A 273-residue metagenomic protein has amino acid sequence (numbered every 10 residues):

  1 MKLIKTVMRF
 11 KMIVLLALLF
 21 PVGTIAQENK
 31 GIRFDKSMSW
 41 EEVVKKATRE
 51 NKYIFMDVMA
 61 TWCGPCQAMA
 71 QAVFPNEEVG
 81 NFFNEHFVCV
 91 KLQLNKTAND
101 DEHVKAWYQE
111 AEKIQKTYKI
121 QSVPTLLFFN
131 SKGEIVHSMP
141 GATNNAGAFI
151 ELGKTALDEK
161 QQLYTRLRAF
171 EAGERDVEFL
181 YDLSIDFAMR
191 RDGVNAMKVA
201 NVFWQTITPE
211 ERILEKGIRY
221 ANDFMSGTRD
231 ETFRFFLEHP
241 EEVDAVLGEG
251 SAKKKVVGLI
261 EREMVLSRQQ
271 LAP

Functional and structural regions predicted by a protein language model:
M1-N29: Bacterial Sec-dependent N-terminal signal peptides
G23-S37, E42, K160-E174: Sec-dependent signal peptide cleavage junction
I32-S37, V73-Q109, S122: Thiol-based oxidoreductase modules, predominantly thioredoxin-like and allied folds used for disulfide exchange
D35-I54, F83: A short beta-strand-turn-helix
N51-I54, M59-W62, S122: Short pre-active-site segment immediately N-terminal to redox-active cysteine/selenocysteine motifs in thiol-based
V58-P75: Conserved redox-active cysteine motifs that mediate thiol-disulfide chemistry, especially di-cysteine Cys-X(1-2)-Cys
A72-F74, W107, K113-Q161: Non-catalytic, surface beta->alpha helical segment in thiol-disulfide oxidoreductase systems
L167-P273: Oxidative protein folding and maturation machinery
